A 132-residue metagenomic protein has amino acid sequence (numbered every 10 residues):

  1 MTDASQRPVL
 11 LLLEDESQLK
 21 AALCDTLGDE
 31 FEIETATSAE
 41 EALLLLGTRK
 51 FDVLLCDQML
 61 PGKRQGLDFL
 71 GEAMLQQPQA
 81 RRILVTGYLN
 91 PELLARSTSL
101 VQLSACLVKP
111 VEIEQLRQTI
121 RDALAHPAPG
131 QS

Functional and structural regions predicted by a protein language model:
M1-L11, S17, E40, L75 (+1 more regions): Non-catalytic signal-transmission and effector/linker regions of two-component phosphorelay proteins
E16-E34, V101: Two-component/phosphorelay signaling modules centered on CheY-like receiver
T35-V53, Q58-P61: Acidic, metal-coordinating helix/loop segments flanking the phosphotransfer/catalytic sites of two-component signaling
L44, L67-Q79: Short amphipathic alpha-helix used as the core "switch/output" element in two-component signaling
L67-D68, L89-C106: Alpha4 helix (beta4-alpha4-beta5 surface) of REC/receiver domains from two-component response regulators
V85-T86: Hydrophobic/aromatic residues positioned on beta-strands within the core alpha/beta folds
K109: A Lys-centered signature of the CheY-like receiver
